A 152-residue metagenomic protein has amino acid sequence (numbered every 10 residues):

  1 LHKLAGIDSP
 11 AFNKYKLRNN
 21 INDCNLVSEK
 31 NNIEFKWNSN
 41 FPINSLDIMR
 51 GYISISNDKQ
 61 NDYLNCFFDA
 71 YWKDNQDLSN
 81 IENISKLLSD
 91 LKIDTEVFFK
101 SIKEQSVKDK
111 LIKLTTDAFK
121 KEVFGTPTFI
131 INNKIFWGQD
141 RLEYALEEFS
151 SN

Functional and structural regions predicted by a protein language model:
L1-D74: Structural alpha/beta surface segment adjacent to cysteine/selenocysteine redox centers across thiol/disulfide enzymes
D62, C66-N152: C-terminal cap of thioredoxin/glutaredoxin-like
